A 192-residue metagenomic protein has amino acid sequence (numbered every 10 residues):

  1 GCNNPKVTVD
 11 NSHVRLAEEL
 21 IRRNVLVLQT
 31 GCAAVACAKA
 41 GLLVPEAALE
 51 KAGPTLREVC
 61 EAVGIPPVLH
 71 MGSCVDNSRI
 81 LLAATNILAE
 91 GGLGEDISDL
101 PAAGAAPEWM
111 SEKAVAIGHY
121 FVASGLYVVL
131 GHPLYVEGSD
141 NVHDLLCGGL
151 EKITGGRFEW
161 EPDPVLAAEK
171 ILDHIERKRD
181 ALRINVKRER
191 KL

Functional and structural regions predicted by a protein language model:
G1-L192: Anaerobic metallocofactor- and corrinoid-dependent redox/one-carbon enzyme cores, especially those from methanogenesis
